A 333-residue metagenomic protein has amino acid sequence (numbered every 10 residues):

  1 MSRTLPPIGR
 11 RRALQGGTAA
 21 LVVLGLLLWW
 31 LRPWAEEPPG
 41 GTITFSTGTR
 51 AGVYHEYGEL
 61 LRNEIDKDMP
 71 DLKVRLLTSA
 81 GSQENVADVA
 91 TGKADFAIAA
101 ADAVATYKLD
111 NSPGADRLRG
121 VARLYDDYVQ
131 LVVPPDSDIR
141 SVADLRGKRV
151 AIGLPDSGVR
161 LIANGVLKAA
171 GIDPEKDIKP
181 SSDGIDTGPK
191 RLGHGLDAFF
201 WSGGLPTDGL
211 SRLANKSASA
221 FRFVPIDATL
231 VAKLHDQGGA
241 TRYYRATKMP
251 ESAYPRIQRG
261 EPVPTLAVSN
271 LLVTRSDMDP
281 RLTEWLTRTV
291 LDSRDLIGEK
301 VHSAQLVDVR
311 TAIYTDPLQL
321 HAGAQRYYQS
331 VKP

Functional and structural regions predicted by a protein language model:
M1-K73, L296-P333: N-terminal hydrophobic or amphipathic helices and topogenic motifs
V23, G203-P225, L234-A240, S269 (+1 more regions): An extracytoplasmic/periplasmic, membrane-proximal ligand-sensing/linker region
G40, M69-D71, G81-E84, T91 (+5 more regions): Extracytoplasmic
T42-D68, L72, D126-G193, R310 (+2 more regions): Bilobed "Venus flytrap"/periplasmic-binding protein-like clamshell domains and structurally analogous long
G48-R50, S79, A94, A101-V104 (+8 more regions): Solvent-exposed coil/turn segments that connect beta secondary-structure elements in extracytoplasmic/periplasmic
R75-A115, L131, D186-L192, T207-A214: Pocket-flanking alpha-helical
A101-A103, N111, S137, P174-L271: Pocket-lining segment of extracytoplasmic ligand-binding domains
G114-L124, V150, A253-V263: A structural signal for short loop-to-beta-strand junctions that line the ligand-binding cleft of periplasmic/secreted
